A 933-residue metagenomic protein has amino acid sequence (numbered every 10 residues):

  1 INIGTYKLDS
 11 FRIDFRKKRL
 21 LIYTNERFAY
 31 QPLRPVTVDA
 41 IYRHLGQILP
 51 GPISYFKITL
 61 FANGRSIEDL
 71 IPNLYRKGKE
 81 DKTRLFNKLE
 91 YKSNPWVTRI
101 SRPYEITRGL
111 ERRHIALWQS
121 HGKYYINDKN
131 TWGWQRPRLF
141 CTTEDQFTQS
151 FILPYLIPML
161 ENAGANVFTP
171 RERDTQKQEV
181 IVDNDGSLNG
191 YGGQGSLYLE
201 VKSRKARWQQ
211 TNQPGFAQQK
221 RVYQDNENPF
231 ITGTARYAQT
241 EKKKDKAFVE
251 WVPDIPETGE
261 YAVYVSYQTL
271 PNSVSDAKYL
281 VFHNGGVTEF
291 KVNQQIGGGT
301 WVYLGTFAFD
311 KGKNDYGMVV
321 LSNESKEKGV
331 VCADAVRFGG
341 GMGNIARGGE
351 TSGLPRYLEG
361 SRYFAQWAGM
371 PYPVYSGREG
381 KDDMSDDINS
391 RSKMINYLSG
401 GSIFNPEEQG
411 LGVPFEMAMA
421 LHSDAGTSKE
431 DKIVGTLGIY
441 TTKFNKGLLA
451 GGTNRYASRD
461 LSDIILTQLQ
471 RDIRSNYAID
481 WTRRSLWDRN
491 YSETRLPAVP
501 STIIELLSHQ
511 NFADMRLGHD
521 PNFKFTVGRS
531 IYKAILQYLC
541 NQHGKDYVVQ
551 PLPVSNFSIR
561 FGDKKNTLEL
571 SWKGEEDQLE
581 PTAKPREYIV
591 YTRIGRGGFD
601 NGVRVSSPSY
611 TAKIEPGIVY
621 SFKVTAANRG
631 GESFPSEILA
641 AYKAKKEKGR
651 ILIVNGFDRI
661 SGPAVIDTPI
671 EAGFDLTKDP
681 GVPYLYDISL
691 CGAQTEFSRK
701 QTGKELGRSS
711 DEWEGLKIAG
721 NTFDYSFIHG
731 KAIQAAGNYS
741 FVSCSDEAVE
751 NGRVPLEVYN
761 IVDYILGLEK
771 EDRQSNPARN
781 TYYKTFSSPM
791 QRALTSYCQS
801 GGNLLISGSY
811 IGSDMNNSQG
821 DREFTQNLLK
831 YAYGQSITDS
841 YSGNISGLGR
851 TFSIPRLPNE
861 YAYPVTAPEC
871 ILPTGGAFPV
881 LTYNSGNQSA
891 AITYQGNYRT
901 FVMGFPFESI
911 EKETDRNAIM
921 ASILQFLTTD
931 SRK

Functional and structural regions predicted by a protein language model:
Y23-T24, Y30-G133, K326, A333-L354 (+4 more regions): Non-catalytic propeptide/linker segments at domain boundaries
P154-A163, R171, G348, I638-I761 (+2 more regions): Aromatic-Pro/Gly-enriched surface loop or interdomain linker that acts as a lid/target-recognition segment
T234, E324, A335-G343, S402 (+3 more regions): Active-site-adjacent mobile loop/cap segments within catalytic or ligand-binding domains
A247-P271: A short beta-strand element within beta-rich, extracytoplasmic domains of secreted/secretory-pathway proteins
V319-V330: Short beta-strand-plus-loop segments that form exposed binding edges in beta-rich domains
Y538-T582, G630-G649: Pro/Thr/Ser/Gly-rich low-complexity, intrinsically disordered linker/stalk tracts
T611-G631: Beta-strand-rich modules
L768-F878, N884, I919: A glycine-rich, often tryptophan-bearing local segment used as a flexible ligand/cofactor-contacting loop or short
